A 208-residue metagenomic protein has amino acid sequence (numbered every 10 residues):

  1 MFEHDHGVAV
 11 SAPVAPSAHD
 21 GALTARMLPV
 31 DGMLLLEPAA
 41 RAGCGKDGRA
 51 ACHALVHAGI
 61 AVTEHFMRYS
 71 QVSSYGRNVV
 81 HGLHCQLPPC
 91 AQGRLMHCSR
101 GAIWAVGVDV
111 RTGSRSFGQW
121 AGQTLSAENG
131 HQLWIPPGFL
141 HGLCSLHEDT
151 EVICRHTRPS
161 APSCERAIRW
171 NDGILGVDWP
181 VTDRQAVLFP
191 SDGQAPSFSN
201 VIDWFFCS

Functional and structural regions predicted by a protein language model:
F2-E128, H147-D149, H156-S208: Non-catalytic, conserved peripheral segments adjacent to functional cores
L133, H141-L146, C154: Short beta-strand His + acidic residue motifs that chelate non-heme Fe in jelly-roll/DSBH and cupin folds
